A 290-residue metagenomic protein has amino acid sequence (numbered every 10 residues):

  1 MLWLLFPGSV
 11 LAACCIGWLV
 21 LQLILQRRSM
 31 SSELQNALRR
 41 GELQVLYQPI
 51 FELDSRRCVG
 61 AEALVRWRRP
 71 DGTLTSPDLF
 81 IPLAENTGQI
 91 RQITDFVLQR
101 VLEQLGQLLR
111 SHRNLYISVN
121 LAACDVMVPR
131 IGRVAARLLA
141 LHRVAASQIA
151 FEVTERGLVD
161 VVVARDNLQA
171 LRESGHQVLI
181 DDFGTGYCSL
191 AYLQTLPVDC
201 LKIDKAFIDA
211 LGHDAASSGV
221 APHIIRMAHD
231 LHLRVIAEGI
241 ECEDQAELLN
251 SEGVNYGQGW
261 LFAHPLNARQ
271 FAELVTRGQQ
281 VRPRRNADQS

Functional and structural regions predicted by a protein language model:
M1-W3, A12-Q22, A123-M127, I149-V159 (+1 more regions): EAL-family c-di-GMP phosphodiesterase catalytic domain
C15-S32, Q92: Cytoplasmic juxtamembrane "membrane-exit" helices immediately C-terminal to transmembrane segments
Q26-I81, I180, A263-L266: Active-site core of bacterial EAL-family cyclic-dinucleotide phosphodiesterase domains
R27, Q48, T73-P77, N86 (+2 more regions): Catalytic-site-adjacent helices and loops of nucleotide signaling machinery
R69-G72, L98-L102, D182, G259: Short acidic-capped amphipathic helix/loop micro-motif used as an active-site/signal-coupling element
Q89-V163, G239: Catalytic core of bacterial c-di-GMP phosphodiesterases, primarily the EAL and HD-GYP domains, capturing alpha-helical
G106-L109, A140, R165-E173, P222-H229 (+1 more regions): Surface-exposed amphipathic alpha-helices with a cationic face
R133-A136, R165-D166, A215-P222: Charged helix-capping and loop-helix junction motifs
